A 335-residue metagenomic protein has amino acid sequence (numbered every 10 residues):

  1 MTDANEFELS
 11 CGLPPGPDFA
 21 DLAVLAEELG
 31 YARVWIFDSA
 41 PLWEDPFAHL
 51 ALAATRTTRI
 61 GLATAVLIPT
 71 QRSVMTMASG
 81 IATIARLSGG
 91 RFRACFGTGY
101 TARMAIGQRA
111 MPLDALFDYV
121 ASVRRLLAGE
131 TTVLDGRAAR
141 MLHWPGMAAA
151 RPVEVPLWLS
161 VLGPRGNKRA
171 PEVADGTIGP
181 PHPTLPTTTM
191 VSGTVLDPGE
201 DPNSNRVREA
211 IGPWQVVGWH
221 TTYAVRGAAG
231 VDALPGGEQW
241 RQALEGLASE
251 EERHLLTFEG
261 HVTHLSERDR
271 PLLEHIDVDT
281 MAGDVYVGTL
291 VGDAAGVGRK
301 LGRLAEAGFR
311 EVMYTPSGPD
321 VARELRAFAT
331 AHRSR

Functional and structural regions predicted by a protein language model:
M1-R335: Active-site-adjacent structural elements that line small-molecule/cofactor binding pockets in enzymes
